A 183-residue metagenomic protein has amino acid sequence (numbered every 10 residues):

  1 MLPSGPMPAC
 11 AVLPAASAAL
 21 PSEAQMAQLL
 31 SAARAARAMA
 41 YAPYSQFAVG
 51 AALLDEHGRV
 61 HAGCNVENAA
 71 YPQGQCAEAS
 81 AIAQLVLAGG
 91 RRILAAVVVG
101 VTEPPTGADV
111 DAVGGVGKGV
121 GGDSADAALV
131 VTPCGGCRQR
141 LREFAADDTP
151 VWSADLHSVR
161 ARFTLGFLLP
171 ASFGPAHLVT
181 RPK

Functional and structural regions predicted by a protein language model:
L2-M39, R91-K183: C-terminal binding/interaction regions
A36-V49: Structured beta-strand/loop patches that form or line metal/cofactor-binding pockets in enzymes
Q46-D55, V97: Short beta-strand scaffold segments in enzyme catalytic cores
L54-E56, N65-V66, V101: Histidine- and/or cysteine-centered catalytic micro-motif in compact active-site loops
C64-A79: Compact, glycine-rich, soluble single-domain proteins
A77-V98: Short, solvent-exposed cationic patches
